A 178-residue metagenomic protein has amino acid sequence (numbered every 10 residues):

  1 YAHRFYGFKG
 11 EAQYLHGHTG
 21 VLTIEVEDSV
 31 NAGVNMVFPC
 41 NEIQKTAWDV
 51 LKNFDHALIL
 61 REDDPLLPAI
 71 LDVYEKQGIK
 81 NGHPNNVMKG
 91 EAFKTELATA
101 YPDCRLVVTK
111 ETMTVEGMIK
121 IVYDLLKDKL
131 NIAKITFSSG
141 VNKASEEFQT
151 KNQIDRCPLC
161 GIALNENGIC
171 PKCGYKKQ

Functional and structural regions predicted by a protein language model:
Y1-N152: Charge-rich, low-complexity N-terminal segments
L15, E166, K172: Short glycine/serine/threonine-biased micro-segments
L126, I162-L164: Alpha-helix C-terminal capping segments
I154, N167: Residues immediately within or flanking Cys/His clusters that coordinate Zn2+ in small zinc-binding modules
P158, P171: Cys/His/Pro-rich metal-binding microdomains
G161, G174: Cys/His-coordinated zinc-binding microdomains
L164-N165, K177: Cys/His-rich microdomains that often coordinate metals
